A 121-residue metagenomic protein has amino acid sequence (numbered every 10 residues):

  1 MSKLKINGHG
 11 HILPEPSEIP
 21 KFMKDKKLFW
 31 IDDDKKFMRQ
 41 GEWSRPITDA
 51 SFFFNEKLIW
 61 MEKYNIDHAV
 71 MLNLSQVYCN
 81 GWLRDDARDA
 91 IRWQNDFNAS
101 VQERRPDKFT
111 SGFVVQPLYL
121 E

Functional and structural regions predicted by a protein language model:
M1-E121: Helix-coil boundary/capping segments in enzymes
